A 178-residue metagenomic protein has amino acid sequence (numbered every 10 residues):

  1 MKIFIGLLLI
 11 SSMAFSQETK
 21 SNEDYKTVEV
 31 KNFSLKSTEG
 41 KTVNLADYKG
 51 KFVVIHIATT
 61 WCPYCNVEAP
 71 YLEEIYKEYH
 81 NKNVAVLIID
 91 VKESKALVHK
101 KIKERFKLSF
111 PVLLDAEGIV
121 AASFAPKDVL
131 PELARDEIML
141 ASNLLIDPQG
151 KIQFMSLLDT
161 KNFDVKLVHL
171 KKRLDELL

Functional and structural regions predicted by a protein language model:
I3-M13: Sec-dependent N-terminal signal peptides
Q17-L45: N-terminal "domain-start" segment that seeds a small globular fold
V30-K31, F52-V53, L140-S142: Short loop/turn microsegments at loop-to-beta-strand junctions
N44-N66: Short active-site neighborhood of thiol/selenol oxidoreductases, capturing the structured segment around
A46, F124, F154-S156: Short hydrophobic alpha-helix segments
V67-L108, I119-S123: Structural microenvironment flanking redox-active thiols in thiol-disulfide oxidoreductases
I102-L140: Short, internal strand/loop/helix patches that form the active-site neighborhood or redox-interaction surface
I138-L178: Thiol-/selenol-based redox modules, centered on thioredoxin-like and closely related oxidoreductase domains
